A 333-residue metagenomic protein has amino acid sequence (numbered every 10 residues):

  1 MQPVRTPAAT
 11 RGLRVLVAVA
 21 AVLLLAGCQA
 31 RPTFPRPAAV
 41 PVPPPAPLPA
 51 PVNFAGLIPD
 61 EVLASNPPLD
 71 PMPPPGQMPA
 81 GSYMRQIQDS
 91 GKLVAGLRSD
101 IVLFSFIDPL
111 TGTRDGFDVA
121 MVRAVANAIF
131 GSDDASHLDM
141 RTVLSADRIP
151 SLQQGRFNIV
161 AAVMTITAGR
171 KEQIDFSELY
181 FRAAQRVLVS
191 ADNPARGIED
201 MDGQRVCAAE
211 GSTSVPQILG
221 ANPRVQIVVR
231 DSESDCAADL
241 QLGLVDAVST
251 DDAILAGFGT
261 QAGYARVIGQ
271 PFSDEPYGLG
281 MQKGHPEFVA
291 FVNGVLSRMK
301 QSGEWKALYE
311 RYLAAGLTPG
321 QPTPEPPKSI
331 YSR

Functional and structural regions predicted by a protein language model:
L24-G27: C-terminal motif of bacterial Sec signal peptides marking the signal peptidase cleavage site
Q29-P32: Bacterial signal peptide processing site
P41-V160: Extracytoplasmic small-molecule ligand-binding "clamshell" domains of the periplasmic binding protein/Venus flytrap
P45-M78, S212, L279-L317: Extended ligand-binding regions for polar small-molecule ligands
V102-L103, R114-I129, M164-A168, A183-A237 (+1 more regions): Bilobed "Venus flytrap"/periplasmic-binding protein-like clamshell domains and structurally analogous long
N127, D134-D200: Acidic, polar ligand-binding/catalytic clefts
V163-E172, Q241-D274: A ligand-binding cleft/hinge motif common to bilobed small-molecule-binding domains
F181-V189, A256-L296, A315-R333: Periplasmic-binding protein-like
